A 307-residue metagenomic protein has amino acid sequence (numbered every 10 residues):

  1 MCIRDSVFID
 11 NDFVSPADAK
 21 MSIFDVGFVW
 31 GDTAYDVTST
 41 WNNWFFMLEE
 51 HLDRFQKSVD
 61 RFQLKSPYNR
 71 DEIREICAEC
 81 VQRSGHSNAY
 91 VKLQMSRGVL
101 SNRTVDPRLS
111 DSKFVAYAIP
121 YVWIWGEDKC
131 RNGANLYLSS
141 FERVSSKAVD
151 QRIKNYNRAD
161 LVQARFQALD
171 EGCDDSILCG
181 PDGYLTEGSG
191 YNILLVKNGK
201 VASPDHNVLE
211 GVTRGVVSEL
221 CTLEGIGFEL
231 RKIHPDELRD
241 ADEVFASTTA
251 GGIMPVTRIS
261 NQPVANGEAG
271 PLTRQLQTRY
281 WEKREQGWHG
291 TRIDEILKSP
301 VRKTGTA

Functional and structural regions predicted by a protein language model:
R4-Y68, E72-E79, S101-A307: Helix-start/capping segments and mature chain N-termini
Q82-M95: Ordered, amphipathic secondary-structure segments that act as subunit-interaction surfaces in large macromolecular
